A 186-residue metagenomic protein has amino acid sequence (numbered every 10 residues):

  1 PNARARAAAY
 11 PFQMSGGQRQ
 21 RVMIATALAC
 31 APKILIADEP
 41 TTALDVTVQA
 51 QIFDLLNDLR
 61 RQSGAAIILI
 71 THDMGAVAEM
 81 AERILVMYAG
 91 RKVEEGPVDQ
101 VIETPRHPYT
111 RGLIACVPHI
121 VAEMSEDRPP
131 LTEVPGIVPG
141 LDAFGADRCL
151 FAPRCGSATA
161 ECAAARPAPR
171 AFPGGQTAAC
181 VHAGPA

Functional and structural regions predicted by a protein language model:
P1, Q13, G96, D142: ABC-type ATPase nucleotide-binding domains, specifically the catalytic core motifs of the NBD
P1-A5, I114-A115: Conserved ABC ATPase "signature" region
A5-Y10, G96, P129: Interfacial catalytic loop of ABC nucleotide-binding domains
Y10-M14, Q18: Conserved ABC ATPase signature
A29-K33: A short, proline-enriched helix->beta-strand linker immediately N-terminal to the Walker B motif in ABC-type P-loop
I36-P40, L44-E126: P-loop NTP-binding/switch modules centered on Walker-like glycine-rich loops
P97-A186: Charged, flexible cofactor/metal-binding loops and thiol motifs
